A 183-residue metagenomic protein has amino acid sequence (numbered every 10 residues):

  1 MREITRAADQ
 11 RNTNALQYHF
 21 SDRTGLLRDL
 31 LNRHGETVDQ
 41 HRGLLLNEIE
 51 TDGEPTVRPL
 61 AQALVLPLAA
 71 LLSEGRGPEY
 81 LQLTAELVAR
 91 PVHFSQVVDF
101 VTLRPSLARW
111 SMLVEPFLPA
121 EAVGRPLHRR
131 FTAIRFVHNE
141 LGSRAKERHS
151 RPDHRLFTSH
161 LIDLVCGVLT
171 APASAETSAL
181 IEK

Functional and structural regions predicted by a protein language model:
M1-G25, D29, R33: Helix-turn-helix
N12, T24, V88-H93, V137-G142 (+2 more regions): Short alpha-helix boundary/capping elements
L30-R42: Generic hydrophobic, amphipathic alpha-helix propensity
G43-Y80: Hydrophobic alpha-helical connector segments
L45-D52, P91, S95-V98, L141-R148: Secondary-structure edge/capping motif, primarily at the C-terminal ends of alpha-helices and the immediately following
P78-E79, V92-L118, L127-H128: Amphipathic alpha-helical packing segments from all-alpha helical-bundle domains
Q82-A89, V123-R144, L156-G167: Hydrophobic alpha-helical segments that form the core of small-molecule binding pockets and/or dimer interfaces
E147, T170-K183: Long amphipathic alpha-helical segments
